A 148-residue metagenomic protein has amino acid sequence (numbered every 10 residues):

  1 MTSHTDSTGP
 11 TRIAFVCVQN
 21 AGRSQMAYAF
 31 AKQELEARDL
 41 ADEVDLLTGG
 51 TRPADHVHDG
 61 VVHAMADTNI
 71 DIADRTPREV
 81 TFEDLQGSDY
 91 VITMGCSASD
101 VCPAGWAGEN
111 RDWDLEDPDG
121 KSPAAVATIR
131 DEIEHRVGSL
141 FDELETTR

Functional and structural regions predicted by a protein language model:
M1-T8, D89, S99-D100: Polar low-complexity intrinsically disordered regions
T2-T81: Conserved active-site segments centered on acidic
D42-E43, Y90-I92: Short, charged/polar low-complexity linear motifs in solvent-exposed/disordered segments
L85-G87: Alpha-helix C-terminal capping/helix-to-coil transition sites in glycosyltransferase folds
Y90, C96-R148: Phosphate-binding/catalytic loops
